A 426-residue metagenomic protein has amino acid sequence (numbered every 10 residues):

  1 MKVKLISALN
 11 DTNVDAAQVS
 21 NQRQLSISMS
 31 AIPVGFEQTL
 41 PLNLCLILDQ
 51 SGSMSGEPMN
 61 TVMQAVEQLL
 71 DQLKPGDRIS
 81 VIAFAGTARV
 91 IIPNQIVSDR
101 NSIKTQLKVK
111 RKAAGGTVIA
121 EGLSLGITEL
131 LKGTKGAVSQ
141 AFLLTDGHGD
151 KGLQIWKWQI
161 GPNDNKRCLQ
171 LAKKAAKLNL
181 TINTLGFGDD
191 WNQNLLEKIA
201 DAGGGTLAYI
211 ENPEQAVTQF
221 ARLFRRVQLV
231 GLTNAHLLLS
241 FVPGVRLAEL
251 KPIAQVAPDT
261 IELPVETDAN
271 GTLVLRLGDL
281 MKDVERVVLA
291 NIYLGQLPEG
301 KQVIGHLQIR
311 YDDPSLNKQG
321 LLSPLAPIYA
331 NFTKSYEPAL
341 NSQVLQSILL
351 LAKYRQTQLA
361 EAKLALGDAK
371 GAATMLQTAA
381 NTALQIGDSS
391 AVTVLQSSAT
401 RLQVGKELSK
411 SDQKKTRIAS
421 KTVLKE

Functional and structural regions predicted by a protein language model:
K2-N234, P298: Exposed acidic/Ser/Thr-rich ligand/metal-binding surfaces
A8-N13, A221, T272-L277, N291-I292: Short structured motifs
S26-S28, A290-I292, L307-I309: OB-fold and OB-like beta-barrel modules that bind single-stranded nucleic acids
I91-P93, V287, K301-H306: Local beta-strand/beta-hairpin segments that build beta-sheet-rich folds
P258-V284: Extracellular adhesion/glycan-binding regions together with long Ser/Thr- and acidic-residue-rich low-complexity tracts
D279-G300: Low-complexity, intrinsically disordered segments enriched in Ser/Thr together with acidic residues
L294-E426: Long, acidic serine/threonine- and proline-rich intrinsically disordered regions
